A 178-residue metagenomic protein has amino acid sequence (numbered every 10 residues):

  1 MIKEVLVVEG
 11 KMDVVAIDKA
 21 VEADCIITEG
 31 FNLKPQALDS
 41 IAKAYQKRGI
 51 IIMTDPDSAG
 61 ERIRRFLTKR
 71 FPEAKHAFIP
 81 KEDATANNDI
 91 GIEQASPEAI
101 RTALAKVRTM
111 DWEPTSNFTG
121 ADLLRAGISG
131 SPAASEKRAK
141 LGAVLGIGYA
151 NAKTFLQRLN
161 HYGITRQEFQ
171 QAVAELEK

Functional and structural regions predicted by a protein language model:
M1-V5, R48-I51: Short active-site oxyanion
E4-A16, A20, E29-K34: N-terminal, positively charged regions that mediate nucleic acid binding
K19, A23, F31, P35-K178: TOPRIM fold recognition
